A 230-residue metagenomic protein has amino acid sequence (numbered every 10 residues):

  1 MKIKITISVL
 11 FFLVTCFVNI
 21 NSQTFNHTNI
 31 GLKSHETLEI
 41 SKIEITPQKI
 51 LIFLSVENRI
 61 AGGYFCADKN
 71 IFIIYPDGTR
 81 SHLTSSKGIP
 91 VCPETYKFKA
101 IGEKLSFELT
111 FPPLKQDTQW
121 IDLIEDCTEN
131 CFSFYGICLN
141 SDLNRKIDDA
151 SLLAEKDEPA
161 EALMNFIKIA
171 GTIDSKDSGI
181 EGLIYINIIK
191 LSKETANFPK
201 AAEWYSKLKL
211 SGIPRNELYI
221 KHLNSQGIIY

Functional and structural regions predicted by a protein language model:
M1-N26: Bacterial Sec-dependent N-terminal signal peptides
Q48-N58: Short, well-ordered beta-strand segments enriched in hydrophobic/aromatic residues
E57-Y96: The feature marks short-to-medium sequence segments in extracytoplasmic or secretory-pathway proteins
T84-Q119, T128: Short, solvent-exposed, Trp/other aromatic-anchored flexible loops in extracytoplasmic proteins
L143-A154, G182, I186: Alpha-helical tetratricopeptide repeat
G179-S192, P214-Y230: TPR/TPR-like alpha-solenoid helical repeat scaffolds
